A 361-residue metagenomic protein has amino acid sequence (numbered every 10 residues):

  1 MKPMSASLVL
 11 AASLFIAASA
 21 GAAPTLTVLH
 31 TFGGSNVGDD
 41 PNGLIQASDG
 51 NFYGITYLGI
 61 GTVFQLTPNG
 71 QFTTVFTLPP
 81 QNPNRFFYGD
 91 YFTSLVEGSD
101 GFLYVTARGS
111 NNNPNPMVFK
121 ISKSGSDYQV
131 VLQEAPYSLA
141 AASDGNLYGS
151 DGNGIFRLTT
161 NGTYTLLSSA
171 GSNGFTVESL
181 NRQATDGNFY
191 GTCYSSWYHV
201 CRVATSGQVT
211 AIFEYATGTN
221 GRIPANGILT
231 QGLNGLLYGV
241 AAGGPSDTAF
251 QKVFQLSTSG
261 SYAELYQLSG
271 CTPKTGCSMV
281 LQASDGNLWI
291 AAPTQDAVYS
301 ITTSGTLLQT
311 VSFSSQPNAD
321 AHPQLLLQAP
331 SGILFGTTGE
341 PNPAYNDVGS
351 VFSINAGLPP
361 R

Functional and structural regions predicted by a protein language model:
K2-R361: Extracellular beta-propeller repeat domains
